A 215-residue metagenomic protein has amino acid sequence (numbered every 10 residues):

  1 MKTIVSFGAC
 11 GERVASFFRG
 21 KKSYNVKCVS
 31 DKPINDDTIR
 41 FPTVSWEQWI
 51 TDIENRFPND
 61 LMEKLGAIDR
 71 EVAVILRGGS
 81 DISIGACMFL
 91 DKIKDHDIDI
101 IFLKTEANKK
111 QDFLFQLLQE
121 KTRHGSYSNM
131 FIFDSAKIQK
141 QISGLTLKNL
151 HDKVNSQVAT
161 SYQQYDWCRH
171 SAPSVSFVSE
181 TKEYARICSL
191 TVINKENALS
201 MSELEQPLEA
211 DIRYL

Functional and structural regions predicted by a protein language model:
M1-L215: Tubulin/FtsZ superfamily GTPase core signature
